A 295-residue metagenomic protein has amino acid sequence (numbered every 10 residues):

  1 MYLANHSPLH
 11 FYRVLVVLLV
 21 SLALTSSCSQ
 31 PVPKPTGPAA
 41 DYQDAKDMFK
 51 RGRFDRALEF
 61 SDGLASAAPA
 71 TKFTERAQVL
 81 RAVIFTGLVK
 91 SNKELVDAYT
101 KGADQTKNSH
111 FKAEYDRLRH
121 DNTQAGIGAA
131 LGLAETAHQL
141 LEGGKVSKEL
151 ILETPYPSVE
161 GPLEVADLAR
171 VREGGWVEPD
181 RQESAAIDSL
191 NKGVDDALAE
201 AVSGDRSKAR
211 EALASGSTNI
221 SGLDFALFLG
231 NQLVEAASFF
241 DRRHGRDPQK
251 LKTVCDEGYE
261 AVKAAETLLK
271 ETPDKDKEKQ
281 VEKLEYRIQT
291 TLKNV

Functional and structural regions predicted by a protein language model:
V14-T25: Bacterial N-terminal signal peptides
C28-D44: Bacterial Sec signal peptide processing site at the extreme N-terminus
V32-P35, L64-R76, D104-K192, A199-D205 (+3 more regions): Short solvent-exposed coil/turn linkers within tandem alpha-helical repeat scaffolds
A39-G63, A67, K192-G204: Alpha-helical segment of the N-proximal tetratricopeptide repeat
K46, V83, K90, L198 (+2 more regions): Residue-level recognition of tetratricopeptide repeat
G87-V96, A103, A166, E173 (+2 more regions): Short coil/turn linking the two alpha-helices of tandem helical-hairpin repeats
